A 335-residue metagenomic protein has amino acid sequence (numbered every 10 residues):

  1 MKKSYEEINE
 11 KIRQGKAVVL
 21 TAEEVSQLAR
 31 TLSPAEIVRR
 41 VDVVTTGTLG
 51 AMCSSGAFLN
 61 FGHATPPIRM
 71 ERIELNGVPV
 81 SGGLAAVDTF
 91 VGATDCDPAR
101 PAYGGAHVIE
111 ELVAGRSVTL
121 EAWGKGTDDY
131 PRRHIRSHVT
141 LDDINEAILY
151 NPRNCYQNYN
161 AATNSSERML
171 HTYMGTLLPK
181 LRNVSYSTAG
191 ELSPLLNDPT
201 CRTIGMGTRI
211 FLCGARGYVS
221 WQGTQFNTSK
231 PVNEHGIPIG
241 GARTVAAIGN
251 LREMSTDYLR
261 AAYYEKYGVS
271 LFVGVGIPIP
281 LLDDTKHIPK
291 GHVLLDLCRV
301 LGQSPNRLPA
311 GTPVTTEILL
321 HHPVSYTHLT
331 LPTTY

Functional and structural regions predicted by a protein language model:
M1-G82: Long alpha-helical, hydrophobic tracts
E10-I12, L49-C53, P79, G83 (+10 more regions): Solvent-exposed alpha-helices and their adjacent loops that cap or buttress functional pockets in soluble metabolic
A22-E23, T46, F61-A64, W123 (+4 more regions): Fold-independent oxyanion-binding glycine-rich loops and adjacent beta-strand/coil segments at enzyme active sites
S54-L149: A generic, well-ordered mixed alpha/beta core segment in the N-terminal half of proteins
V108-I109, E121-A122, Y156-N158, R168 (+2 more regions): Flexible, glycine/proline-enriched loop segments at strand-loop-helix junctions that form or flank small-ligand binding
N151-R153, Q157-A161, S165, Q222: Conserved ASCE/P-loop NTPase catalytic core
S166-P323: A contiguous, surface-oriented mixed alpha/beta subdomain in the mid-to-C-terminal portion of proteins that forms
T327-T333: Conserved small/polar residues in nucleotide/adenosyl-binding loops
